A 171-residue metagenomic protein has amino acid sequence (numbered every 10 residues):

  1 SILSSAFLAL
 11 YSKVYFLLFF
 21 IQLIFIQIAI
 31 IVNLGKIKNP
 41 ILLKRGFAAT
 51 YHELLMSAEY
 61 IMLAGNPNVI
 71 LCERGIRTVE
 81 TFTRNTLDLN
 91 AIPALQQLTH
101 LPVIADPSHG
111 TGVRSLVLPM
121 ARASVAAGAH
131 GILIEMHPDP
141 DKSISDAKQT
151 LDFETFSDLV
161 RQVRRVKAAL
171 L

Functional and structural regions predicted by a protein language model:
S1, L17-F19, I41-R45, V69-E73 (+2 more regions): Hydrophobic faces of well-ordered beta-strands that scaffold small-molecule active sites in alpha/beta enzyme cores
F25-N90: Conserved anion-binding
I31, L54-A58, L89-I92, A121-R122 (+3 more regions): Generic structural signal for well-ordered alpha-helices, preferentially at hydrophobic/aromatic core positions
I31-N33, V113-P138, S145: A short alpha/beta connector and helix-capping loop motif
M62-S124: Active-site/ligand-binding-proximal alpha/beta "capping" segment
D139-A169: C-terminal helical cap(s) of enzyme catalytic domains, especially alpha/beta-barrels
